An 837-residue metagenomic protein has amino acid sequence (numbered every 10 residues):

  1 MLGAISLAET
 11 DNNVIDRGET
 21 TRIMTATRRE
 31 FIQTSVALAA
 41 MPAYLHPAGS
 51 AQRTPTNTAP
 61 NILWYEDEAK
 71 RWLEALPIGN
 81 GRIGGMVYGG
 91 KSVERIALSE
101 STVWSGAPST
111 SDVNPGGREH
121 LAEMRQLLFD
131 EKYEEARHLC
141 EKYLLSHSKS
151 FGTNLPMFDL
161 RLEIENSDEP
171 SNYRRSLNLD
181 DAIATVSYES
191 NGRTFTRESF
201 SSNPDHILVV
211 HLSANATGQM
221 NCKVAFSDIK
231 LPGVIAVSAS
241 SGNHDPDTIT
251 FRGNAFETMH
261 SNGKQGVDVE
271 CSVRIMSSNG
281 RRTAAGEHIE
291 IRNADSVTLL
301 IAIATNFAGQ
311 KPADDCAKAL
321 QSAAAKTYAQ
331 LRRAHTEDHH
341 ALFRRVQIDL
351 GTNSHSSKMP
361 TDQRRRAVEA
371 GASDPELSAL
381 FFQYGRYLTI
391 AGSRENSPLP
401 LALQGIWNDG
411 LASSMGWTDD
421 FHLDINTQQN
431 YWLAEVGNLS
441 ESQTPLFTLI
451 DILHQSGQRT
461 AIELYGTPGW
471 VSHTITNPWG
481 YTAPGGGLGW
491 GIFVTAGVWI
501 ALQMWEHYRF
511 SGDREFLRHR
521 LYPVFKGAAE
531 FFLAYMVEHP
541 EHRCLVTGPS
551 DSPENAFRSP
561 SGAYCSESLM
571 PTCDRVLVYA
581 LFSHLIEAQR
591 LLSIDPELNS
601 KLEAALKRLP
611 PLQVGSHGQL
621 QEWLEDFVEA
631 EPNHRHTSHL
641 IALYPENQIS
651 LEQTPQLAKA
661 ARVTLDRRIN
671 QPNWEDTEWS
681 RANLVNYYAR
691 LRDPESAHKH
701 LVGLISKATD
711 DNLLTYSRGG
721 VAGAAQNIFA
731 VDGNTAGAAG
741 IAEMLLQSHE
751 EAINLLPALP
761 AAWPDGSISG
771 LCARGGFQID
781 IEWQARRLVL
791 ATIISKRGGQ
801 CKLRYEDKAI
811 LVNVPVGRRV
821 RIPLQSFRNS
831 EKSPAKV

Functional and structural regions predicted by a protein language model:
M1-A26, A39, Q52: N-terminal secretory signal peptides
E30-S50: N-terminal export signals
R53-G489, E506-Y508, K526-A529, L591-I594 (+6 more regions): Aromatic-residue-lined binding/catalytic grooves and analogous aromatic/hydrophobic interfacial grooves in multimeric
L73-L98, T102-V103, E123, Y143-L145 (+6 more regions): C-terminal capping/lid segments that line or modulate ligand- or cofactor-binding pockets
K223-A225, P445-T448, E463-L464, F516-K526 (+4 more regions): Beta-strand segments within the central parallel beta-sheet cores of soluble alpha/beta enzyme folds
L377-F381, N426, Q443, A496 (+3 more regions): Hydrophobic (often cysteine-bearing) scaffold residues that line and stabilize catalytic clefts of nucleotide/cofactor
R394-I406, Q443-T444, S511-R518, A534-G548: Short, well-structured active-site flanking segments
A496-H507, R520-L533, S680, A697 (+1 more regions): Extended, hydrophobic alpha-helical segments in both membrane/secreted and soluble proteins
